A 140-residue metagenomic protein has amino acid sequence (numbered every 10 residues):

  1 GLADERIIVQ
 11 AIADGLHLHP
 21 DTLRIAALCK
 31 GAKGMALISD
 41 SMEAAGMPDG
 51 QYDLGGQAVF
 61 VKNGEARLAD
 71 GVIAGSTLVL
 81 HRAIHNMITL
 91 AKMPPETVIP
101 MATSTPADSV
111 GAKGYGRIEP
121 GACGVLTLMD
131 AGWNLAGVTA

Functional and structural regions predicted by a protein language model:
G1-G15, T22-M129: His/Asp/Glu-enriched, well-ordered alpha-helical/loop segment that forms or immediately abuts the divalent-metal
G132-T139: Short, Lys/Arg- and Gly-enriched loop/turn segments at beta-strand edges
